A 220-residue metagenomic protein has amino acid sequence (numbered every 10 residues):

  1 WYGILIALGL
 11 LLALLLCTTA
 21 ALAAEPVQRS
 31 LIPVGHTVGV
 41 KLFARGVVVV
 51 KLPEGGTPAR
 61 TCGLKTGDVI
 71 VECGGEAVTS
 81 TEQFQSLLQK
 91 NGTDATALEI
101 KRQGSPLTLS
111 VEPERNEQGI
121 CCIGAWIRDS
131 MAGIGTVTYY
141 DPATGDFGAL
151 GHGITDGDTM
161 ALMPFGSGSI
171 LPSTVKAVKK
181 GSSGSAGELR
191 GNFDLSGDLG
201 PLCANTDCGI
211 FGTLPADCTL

Functional and structural regions predicted by a protein language model:
I6-C17: Bacterial N-terminal signal peptides
L15-L31: Sec-dependent signal peptide cleavage junction
Q28, V38, K65, Q85-A125: PDZ-domain C-terminal substructure recognizer with occasional recognition of PDZ-binding tails
L31-G35, L52-E54, T79-L87, I123: N-terminal post-signal-peptidase region of extra-cytosolic proteins
I32-T66: PDZ/PDZ-like groove recognition
G55-P58, Q85, A95, P106-L107 (+2 more regions): Short beta-strands and strand-coil junctions in structured, solvent-facing domains, enriched
A59-E82: Conserved PDZ fold ligand-binding element
E114-L220: Serine endopeptidase catalytic core focused on the charge-relay Asp
